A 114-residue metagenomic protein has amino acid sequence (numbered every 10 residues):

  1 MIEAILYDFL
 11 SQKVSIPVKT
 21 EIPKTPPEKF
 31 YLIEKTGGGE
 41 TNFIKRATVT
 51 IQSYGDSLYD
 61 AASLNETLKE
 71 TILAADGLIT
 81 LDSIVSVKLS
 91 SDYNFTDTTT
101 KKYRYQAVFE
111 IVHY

Functional and structural regions predicted by a protein language model:
M1-I16, T25, E34-Y114: Charged, amphipathic alpha-helical segments and their flanking helix caps
K19-E21: Peripheral (often C-terminal) accessory segments that flank ATP-dependent C-N-forming ligase machineries
K29-F30: Alpha-helical transmembrane segments and their immediate interhelical/interface regions in integral membrane proteins
